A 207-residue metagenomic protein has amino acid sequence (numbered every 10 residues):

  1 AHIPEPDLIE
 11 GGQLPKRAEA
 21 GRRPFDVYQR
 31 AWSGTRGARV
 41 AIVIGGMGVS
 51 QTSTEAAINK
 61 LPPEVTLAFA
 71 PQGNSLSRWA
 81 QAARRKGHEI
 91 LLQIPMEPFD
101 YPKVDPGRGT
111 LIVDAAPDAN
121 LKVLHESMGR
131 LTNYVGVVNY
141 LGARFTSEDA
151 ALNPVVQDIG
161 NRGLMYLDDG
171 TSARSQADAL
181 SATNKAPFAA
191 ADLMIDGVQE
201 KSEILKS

Functional and structural regions predicted by a protein language model:
A1-R36: Terminal interaction modules at protein C-ends
Q13-R17, A38-G45, I195-Q199: Glycine-rich phosphate-binding "P-loop"
R22-D105: Active-site beta->alpha N-cap acidic-glycine motif
G34, A38, M47-T52, N59 (+6 more regions): Soluble non-cytosolic domains of exported or imported proteins
I44-M47, V65-Q72, A116-N120, V135-E148 (+2 more regions): Catalytic beta/alpha-barrel core
Q81-R84, G160, A182: Anion (oxyanion) recognition and catalysis
E97, M128-L131, V155-D158: Glycan-processing catalytic domains of CAZymes
D105, G109-G129, T146-A151, D178-S207: Alpha-helical scaffold elements lining the catalytic groove of polysaccharide deacetylases
